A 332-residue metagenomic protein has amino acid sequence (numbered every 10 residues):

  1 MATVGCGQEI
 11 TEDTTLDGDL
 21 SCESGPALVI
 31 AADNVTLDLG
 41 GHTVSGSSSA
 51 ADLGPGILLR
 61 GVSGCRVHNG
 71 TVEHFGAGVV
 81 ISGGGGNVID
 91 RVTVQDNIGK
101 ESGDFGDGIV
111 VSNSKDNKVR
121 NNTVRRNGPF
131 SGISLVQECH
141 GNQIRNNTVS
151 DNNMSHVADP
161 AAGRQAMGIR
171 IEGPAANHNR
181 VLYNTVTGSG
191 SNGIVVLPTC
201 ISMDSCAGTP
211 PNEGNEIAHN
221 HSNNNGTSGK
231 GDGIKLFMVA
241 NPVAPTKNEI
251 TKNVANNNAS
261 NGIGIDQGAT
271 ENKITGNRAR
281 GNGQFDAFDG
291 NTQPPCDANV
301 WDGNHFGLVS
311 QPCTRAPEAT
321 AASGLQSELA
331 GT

Functional and structural regions predicted by a protein language model:
A2-T3, T15-S24, T36-G76, I98-E101: Right-handed parallel beta-helix/beta-spiral solenoid domain characteristic of secreted/periplasmic
V4-E9, S24-A31: Short, T/G/N/S-enriched strand-turn elements that build extracellular solenoid repeat scaffolds
C22-A27, A50-L58, H74-I81, K100-S112 (+7 more regions): Extracellular beta-strand/beta-solenoid scaffold signature
A32-V35, H42, V62, G84 (+8 more regions): Small-residue (G/S/T/A) turn/hinge positions that recur once per unit in extracellular repeat modules
E271-A321: Leucine-rich solenoid repeat scaffolds
T320-T332: Composition-driven, intrinsically disordered low-complexity tracts enriched in small residues
